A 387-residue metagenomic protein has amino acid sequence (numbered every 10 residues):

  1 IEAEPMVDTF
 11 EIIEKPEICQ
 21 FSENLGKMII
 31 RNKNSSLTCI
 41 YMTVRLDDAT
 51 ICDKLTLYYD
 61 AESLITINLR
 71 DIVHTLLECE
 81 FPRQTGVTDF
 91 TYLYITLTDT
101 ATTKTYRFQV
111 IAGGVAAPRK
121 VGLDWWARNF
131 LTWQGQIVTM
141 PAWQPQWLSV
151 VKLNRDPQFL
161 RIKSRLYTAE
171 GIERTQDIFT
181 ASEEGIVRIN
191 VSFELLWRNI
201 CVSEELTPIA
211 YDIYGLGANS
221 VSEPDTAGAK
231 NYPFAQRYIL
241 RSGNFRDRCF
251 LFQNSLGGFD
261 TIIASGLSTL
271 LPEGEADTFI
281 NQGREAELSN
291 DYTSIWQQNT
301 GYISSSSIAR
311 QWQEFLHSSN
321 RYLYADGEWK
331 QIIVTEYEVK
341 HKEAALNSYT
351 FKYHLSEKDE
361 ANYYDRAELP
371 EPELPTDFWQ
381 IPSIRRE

Functional and structural regions predicted by a protein language model:
I1-S242: Preference for solvent-exposed, low-hydrophobicity sequence contexts
E2-I29, V151, I178, S182 (+3 more regions): Extracellular/virion structural assembly segments
